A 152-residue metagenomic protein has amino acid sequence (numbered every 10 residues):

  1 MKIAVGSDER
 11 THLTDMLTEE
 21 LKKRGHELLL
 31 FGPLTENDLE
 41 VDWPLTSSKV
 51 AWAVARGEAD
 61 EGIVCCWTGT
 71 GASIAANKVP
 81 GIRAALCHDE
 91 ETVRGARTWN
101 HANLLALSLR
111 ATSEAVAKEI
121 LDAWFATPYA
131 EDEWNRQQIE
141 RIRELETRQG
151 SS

Functional and structural regions predicted by a protein language model:
M1, H26, G57-D60, G81-I82 (+1 more regions): Short coil/turn connectors at secondary-structure junctions
K2-G6, R10-L13, L17, E90-S152: C-terminal binding/interaction regions
G6, L29-G32, G62-C66: Short, conserved beta-strand edge motifs with alternating hydrophobic and charged residues
L21-K22: Hydrophobic alpha-helical packing residues
E27-L39: A short beta-strand-loop structural module common to alpha/beta enzyme folds
N37-G57, V93: Glycine-rich oxoanion-binding loops at beta->alpha junctions
K49-L86: Helix-adjacent hinge/juxtasegments
